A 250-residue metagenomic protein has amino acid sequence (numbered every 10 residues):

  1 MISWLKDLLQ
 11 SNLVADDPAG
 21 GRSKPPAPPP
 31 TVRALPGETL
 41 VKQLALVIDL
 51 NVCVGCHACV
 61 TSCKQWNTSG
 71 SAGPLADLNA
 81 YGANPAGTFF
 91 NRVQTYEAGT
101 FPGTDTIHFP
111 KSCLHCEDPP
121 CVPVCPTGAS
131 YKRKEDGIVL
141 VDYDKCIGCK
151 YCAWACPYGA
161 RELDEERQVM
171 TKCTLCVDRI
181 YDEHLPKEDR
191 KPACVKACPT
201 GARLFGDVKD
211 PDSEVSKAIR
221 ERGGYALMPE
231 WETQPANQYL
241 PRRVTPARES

Functional and structural regions predicted by a protein language model:
M1-S250: Non-ligating segments of multi-cofactor redox enzymes
